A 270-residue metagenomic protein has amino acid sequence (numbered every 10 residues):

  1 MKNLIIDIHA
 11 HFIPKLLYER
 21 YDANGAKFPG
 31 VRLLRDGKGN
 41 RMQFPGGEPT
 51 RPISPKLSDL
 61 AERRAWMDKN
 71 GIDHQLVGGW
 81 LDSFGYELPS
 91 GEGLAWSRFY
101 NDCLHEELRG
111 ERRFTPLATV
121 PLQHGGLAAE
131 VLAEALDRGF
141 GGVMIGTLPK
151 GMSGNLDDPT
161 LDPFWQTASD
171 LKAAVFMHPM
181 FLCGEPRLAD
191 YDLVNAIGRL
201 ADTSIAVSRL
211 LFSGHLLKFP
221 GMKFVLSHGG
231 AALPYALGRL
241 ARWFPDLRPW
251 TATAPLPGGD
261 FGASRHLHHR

Functional and structural regions predicted by a protein language model:
M1-R270: Helix-coil boundary/capping segments in enzymes
